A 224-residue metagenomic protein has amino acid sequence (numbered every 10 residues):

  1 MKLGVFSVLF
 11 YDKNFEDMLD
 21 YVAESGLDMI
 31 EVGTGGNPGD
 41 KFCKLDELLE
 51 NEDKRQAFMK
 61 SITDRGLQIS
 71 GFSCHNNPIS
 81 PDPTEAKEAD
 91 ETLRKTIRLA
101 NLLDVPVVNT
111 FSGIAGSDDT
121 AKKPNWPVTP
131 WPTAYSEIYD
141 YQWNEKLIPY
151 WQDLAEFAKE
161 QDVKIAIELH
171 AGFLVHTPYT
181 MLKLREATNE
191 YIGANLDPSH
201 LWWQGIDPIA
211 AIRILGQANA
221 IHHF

Functional and structural regions predicted by a protein language model:
L3-S7, I30-V32, I69-C74, V108-T110 (+3 more regions): Hydrophobic faces of well-ordered beta-strands that scaffold small-molecule active sites in alpha/beta enzyme cores
F6-F10, G33-N37, C74-N77, G113-A115 (+3 more regions): Active-site beta-loop-alpha junctions enriched in small/polar residues
E16-P38, L103-V107: Catalytic domains of carbohydrate-active enzymes, especially glycoside hydrolases
D17, Q56, S61-D64, G71 (+1 more regions): Active-site acidic/histidine proton-transfer and metal-coordination neighborhood in alpha/beta enzyme cores
G33-M59, S112-D119: Glycine-rich, proline-tolerant flexible connector loops at the mouths of alpha/beta enzymes
C43-E47, P81-K87, I206-P208: Short, solvent-exposed loop/turn segments at secondary-structure boundaries
I192, P198-G205, A210-I212: Beta/alpha (TIM)-barrel catalytic core signal, keyed to glycine-rich beta->alpha loops juxtaposed to Asp/Glu that bind
P208-F224: Aromatic-lined glycan-binding groove of carbohydrate-active enzymes
